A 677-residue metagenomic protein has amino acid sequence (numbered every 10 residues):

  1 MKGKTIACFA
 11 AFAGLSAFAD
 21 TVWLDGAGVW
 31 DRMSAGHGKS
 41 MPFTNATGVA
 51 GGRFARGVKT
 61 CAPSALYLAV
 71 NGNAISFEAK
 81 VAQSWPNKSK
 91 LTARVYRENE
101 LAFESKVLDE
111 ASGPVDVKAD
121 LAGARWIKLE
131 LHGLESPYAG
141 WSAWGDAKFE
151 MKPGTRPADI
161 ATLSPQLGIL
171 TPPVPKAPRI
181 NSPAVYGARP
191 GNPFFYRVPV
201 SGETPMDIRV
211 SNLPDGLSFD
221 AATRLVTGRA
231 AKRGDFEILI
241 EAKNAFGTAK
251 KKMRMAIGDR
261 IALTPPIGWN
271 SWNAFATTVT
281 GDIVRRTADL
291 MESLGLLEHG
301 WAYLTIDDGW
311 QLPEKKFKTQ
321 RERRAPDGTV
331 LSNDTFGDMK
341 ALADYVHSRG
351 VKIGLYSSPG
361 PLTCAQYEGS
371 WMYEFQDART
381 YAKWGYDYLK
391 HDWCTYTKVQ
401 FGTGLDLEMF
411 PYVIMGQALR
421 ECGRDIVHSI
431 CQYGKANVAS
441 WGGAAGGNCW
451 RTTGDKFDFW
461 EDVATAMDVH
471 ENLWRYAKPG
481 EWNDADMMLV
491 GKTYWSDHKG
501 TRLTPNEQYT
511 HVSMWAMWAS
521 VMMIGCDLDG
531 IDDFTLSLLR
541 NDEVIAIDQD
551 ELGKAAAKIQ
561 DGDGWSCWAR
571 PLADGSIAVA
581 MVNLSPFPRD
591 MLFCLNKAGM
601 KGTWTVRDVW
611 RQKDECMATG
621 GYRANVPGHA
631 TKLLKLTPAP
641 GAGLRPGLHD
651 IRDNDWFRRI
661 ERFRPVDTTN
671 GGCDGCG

Functional and structural regions predicted by a protein language model:
D20-G168: Gly-Asp-aromatic-enriched flexible segments
A177-E203: Solvent-exposed, low-complexity, repeat-rich "mucin-like" stalks and linkers
D215-K232: Strand-loop-strand motifs at the edges of beta-sheets in extracellular beta-sandwich domains
N273, T287, M291-G404: Aromatic-lined carbohydrate-binding/catalytic grooves of carbohydrate-active enzymes
Q376, E421-D527, D548: Glycan-recognition surfaces
Y509, W515-W518, M523-G525, D561-M600: Carbohydrate-binding surface patches
M617-G647: C-terminal beta-strand-rich structural cap/linker in extracellular carbohydrate-active enzymes
A642-G677: Intrinsically disordered, low-complexity Gly/Pro-rich repeat tracts
